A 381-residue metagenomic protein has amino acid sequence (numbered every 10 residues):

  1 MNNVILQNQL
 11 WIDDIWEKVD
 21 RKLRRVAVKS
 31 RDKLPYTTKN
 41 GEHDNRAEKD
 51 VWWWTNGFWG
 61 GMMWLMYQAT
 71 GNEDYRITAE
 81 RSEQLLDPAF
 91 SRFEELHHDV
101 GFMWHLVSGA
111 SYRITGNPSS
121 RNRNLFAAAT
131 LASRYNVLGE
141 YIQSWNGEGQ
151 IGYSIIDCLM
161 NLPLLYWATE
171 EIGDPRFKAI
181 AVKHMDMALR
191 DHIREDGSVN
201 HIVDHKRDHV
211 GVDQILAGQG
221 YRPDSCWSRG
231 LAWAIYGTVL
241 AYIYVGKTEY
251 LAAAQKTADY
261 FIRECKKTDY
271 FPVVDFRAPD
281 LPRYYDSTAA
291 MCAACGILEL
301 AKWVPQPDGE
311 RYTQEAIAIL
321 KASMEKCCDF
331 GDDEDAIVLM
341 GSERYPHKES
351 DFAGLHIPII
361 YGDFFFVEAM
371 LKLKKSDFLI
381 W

Functional and structural regions predicted by a protein language model:
M1-W381: Glycan-recognition and catalytic cores of secretory/periplasmic carbohydrate-active enzymes
